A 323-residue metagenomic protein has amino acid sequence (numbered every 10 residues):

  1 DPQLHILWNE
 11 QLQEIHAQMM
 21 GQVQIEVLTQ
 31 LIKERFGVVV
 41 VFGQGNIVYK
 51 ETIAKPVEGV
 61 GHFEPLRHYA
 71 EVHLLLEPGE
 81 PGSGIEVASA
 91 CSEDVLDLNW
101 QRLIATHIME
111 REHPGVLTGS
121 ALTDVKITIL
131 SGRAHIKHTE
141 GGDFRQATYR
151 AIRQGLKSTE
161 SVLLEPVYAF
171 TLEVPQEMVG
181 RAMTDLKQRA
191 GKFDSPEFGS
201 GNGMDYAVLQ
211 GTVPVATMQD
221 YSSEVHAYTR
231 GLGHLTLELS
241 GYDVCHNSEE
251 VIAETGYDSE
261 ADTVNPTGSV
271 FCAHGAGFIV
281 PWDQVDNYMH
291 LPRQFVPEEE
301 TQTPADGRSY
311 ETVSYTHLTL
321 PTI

Functional and structural regions predicted by a protein language model:
D1-L318: Accessory interaction regions appended to the cores of large information-processing enzymes
T319-I323: A short, hydrophobic C-terminal helix/tail in secreted or cell-surface proteins
